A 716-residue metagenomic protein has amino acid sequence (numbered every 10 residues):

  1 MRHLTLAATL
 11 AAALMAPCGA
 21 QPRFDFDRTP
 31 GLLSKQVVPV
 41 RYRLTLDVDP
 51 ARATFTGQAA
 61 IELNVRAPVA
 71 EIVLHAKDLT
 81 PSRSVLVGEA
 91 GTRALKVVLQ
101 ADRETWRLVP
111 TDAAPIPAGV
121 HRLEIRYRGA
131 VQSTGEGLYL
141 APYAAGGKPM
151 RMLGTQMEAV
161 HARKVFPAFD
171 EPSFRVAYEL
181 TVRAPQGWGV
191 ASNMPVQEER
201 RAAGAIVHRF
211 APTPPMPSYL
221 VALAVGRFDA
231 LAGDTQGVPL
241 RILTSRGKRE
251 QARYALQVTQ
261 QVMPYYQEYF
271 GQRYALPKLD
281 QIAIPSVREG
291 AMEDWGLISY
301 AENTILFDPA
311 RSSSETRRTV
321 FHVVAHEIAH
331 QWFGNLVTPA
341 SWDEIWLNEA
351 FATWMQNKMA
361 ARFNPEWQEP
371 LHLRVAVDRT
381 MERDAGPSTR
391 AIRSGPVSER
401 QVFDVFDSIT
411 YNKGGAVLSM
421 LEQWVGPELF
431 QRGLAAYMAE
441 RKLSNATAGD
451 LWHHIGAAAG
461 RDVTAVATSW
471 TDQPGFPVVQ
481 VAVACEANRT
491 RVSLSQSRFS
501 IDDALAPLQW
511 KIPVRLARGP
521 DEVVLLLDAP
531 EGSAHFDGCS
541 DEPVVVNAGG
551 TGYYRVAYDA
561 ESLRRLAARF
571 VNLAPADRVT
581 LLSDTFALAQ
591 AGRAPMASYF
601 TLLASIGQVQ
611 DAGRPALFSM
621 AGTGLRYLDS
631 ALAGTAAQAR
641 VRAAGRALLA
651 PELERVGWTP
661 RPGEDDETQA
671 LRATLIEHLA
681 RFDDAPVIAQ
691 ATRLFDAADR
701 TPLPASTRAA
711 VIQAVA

Functional and structural regions predicted by a protein language model:
M1-A7: Bacterial N-terminal signal peptides that target proteins for export
A7-L14: Bacterial N-terminal signal peptides
C18-T56, G146-M152, P172, T464: N-terminal, polar/Ser/Thr-rich
T56-A76: Ligand-binding face of N-terminal immunoglobulin V-set domains in extracellular IgSF glycoproteins
I72, D78-A145, D170, S533-G538: A surface-exposed beta-strand-loop module
E124-F228, R253-Y254, Y553-R555, P575-S583: Extended, low-hydrophobicity, Ser/Thr/Pro/Gly-biased non-transmembrane segments
M152, F210, Q236-S497, D502-D503 (+4 more regions): Hydrophobic alpha-helical and helix-loop surface patches within well-folded domains that function as non-catalytic
T181-A184, E199, L240, R246 (+7 more regions): Non-catalytic accessory/interaction domains
